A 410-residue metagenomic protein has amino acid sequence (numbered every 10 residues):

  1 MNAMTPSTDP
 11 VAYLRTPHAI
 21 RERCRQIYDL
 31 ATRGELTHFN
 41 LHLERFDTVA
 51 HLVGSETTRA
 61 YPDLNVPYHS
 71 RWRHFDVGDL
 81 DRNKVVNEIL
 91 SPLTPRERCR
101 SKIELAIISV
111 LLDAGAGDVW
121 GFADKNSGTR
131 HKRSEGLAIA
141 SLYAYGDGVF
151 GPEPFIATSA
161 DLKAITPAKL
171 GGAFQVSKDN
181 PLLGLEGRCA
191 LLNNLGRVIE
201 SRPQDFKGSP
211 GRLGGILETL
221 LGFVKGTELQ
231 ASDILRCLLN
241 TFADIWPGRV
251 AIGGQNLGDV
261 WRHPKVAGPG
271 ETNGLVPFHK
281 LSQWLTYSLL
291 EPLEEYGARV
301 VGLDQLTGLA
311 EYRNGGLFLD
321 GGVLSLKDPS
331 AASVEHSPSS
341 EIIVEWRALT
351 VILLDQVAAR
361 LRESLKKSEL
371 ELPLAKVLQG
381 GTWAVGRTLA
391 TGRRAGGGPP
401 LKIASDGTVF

Functional and structural regions predicted by a protein language model:
N2-Y296, L303-S330, V334, E341-F410: Extended, well-ordered protein cores
